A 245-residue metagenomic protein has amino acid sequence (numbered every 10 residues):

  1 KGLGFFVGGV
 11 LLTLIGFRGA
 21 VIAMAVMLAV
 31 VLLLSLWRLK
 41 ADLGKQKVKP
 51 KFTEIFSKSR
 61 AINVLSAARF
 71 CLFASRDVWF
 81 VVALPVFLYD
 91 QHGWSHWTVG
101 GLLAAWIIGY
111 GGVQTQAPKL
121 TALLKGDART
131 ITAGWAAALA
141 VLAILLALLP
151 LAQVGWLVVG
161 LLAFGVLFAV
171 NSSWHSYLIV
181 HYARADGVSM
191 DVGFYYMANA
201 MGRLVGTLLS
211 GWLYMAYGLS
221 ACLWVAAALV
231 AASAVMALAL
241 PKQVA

Functional and structural regions predicted by a protein language model:
K1-F6, A198-G206: Glycine-rich segments within core transmembrane alpha-helices of 12-TM secondary carriers
V10-V26, W212-V230: A membrane-interface helix-boundary motif in multi-pass transporters
L12, G112-A128, Y214: Helix-to-loop junctions at the C-terminal end of transmembrane segments in multipass secondary transporters
A25-K45, M236-L240: C-terminal membrane-cytosol helix-exit motif in multi-pass small-molecule transporters
R38-S75: Juxtamembrane intracellular "pre-TM" segments in multi-pass secondary transporters
V82-V99: Short amphipathic helix-loop junctions that connect adjacent transmembrane helices in Major Facilitator Superfamily/SLC
H96-W97, A183-Y195: Loop-to-transmembrane helix entry/capping segments in MFS-fold secondary transporters and related SLC/MFSD carriers
A128-H175: C-terminal transmembrane helical hairpin of 12-TM major facilitator-type secondary transporters
